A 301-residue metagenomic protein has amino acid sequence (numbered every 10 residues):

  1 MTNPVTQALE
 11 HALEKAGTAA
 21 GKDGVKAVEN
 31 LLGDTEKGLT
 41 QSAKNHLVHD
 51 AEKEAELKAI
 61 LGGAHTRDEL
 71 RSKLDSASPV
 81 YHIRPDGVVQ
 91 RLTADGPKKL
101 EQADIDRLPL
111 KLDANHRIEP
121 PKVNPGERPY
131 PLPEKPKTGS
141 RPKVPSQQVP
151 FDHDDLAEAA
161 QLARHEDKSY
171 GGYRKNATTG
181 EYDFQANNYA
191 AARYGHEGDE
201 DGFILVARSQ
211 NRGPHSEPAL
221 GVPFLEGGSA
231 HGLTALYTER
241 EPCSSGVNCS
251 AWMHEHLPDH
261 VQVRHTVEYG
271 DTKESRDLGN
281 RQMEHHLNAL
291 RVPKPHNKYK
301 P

Functional and structural regions predicted by a protein language model:
M1-I60: N-terminal small/hydrophobic-rich alpha-helical segments that act as secretion/targeting modules
H11-E14, P214-E226: Short, composition-biased local secondary-structure segments
V25, A219, P223, N248-M253: A short acidic, amphipathic alpha-helical/loop segment
E29, G33, N211-P218: Short, conserved micro-motifs enriched in small and acidic residues
A51, E197, R240-C243: Short, internal active-site loops enriched in acidic
A55-S216, E226-S229: Glycine-rich short-loop/terminal segments
S229-A230, A235-T238, P242-P301: Active-site or metal-binding loop neighborhoods of secreted/extracellular toxin and effector enzymes
